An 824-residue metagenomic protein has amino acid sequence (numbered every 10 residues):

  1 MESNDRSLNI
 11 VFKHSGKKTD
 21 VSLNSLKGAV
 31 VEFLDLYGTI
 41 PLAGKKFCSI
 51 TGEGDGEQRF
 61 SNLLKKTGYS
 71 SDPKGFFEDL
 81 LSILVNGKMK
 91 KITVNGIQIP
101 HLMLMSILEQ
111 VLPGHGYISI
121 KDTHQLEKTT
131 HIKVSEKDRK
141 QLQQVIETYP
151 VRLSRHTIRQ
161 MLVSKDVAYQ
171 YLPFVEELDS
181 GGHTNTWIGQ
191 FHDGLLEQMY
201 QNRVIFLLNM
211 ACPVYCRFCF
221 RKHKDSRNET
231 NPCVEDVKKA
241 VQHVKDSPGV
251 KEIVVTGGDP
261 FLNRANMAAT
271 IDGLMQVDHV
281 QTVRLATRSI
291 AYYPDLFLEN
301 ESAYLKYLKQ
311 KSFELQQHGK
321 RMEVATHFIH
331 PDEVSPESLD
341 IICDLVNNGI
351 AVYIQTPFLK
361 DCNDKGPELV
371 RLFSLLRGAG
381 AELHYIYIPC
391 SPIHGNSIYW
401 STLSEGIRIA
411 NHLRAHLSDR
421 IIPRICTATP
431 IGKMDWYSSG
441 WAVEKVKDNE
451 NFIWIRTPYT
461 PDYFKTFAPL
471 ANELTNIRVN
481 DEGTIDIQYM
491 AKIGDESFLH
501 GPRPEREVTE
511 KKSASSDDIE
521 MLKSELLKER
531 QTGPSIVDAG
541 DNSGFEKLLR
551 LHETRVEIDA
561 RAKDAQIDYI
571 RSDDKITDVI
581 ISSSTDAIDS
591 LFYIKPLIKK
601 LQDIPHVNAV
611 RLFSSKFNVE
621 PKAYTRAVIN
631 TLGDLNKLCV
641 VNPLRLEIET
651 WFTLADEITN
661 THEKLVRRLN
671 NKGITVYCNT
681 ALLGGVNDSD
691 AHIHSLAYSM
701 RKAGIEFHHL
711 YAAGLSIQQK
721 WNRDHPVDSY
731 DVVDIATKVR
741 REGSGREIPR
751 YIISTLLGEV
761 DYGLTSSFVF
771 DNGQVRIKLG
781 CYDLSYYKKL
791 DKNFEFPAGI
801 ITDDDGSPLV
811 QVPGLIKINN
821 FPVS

Functional and structural regions predicted by a protein language model:
M1-M199, E496-L548: Flexible, acidic/Gly-rich N-terminal and inter-domain linker regions that tether and position cofactor-handling modules
L153, H192-R221, K528-D564, D568 (+1 more regions): N-terminal pre-triad scaffold of radical SAM enzymes
C219-N231: Iron-sulfur (Fe-S) cluster-binding segments and ferredoxin-like electron-carrier domains, especially [2Fe-2S]
N228, E252-V254: Internal, well-ordered domain-core segments that constitute the primary functional module of diverse proteins
C233-E235: Chitinase-like catalytic core of GlcNAc-active glycosidases
K238-V241, K245, F261-L417, D564-D578 (+1 more regions): Conserved AdoMet/S-adenosylmethionine-binding subsite of the radical SAM
E405-I536, D728-S824: C-terminal accessory extensions appended to soluble enzyme cores
